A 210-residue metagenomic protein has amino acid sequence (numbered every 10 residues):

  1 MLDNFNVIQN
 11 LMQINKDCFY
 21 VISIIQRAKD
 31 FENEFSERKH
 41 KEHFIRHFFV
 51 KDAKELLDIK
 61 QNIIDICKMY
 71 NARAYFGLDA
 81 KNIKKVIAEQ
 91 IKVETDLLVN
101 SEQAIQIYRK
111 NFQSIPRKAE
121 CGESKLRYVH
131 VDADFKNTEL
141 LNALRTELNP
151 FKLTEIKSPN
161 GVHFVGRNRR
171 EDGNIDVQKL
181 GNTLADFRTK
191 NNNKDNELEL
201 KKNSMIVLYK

Functional and structural regions predicted by a protein language model:
M1-P159, R169, Q178, S204-K210: Signature for HUH/AEP ssDNA processing cores
A143-L148, N174-N191: Short amphipathic alpha-helices in soluble, non-transmembrane regions that often serve as interface/regulatory elements
K152-G161, N193-E199: A generic structural motif
D186-K210: C-terminal polymerase-core module
